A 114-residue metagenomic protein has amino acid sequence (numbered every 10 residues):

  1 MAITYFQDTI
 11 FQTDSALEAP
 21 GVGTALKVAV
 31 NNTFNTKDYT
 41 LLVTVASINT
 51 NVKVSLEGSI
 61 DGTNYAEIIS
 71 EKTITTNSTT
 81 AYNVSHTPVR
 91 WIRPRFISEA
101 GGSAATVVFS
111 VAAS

Functional and structural regions predicted by a protein language model:
M1-T36: Transition segment at domain starts
Q7, N83-P88, V107-F109: Feature marking well-ordered beta-strand scaffolds used for ligand recognition
F11, E67-T75: Solvent-exposed serine/threonine-rich low-complexity stretches and specific carbohydrate-binding patches
K27-V30, T79-H86: Exposed aromatic-hydrophobic patches
K37-V43, H86-A104: Noncatalytic modules at the cell exterior or secretory-pathway interfaces, chiefly beta-strand-rich lectin/adhesion
V45-K53, T76, E99-A104: Extended, low-complexity, turn-rich repeat/linker tracts enriched in Gly/Pro/Ser/Thr and Asp/Glu that occur
E57-S59: Conserved Ser/Thr-centered positions that define the repeating blades of beta-propeller domains
A100-S114: Edge beta-strands of jelly-roll/beta-sandwich modules across compartments, strongly enriched in secreted/luminal
